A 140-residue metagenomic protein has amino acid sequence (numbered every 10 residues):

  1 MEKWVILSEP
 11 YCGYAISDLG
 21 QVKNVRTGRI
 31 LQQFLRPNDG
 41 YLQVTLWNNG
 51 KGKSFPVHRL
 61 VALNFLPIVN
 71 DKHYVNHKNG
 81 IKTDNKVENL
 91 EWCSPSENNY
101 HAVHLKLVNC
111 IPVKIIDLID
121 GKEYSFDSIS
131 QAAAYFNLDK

Functional and structural regions predicted by a protein language model:
M1-V75, N79-K140: Conserved recognition-core residues within compact binding domains
